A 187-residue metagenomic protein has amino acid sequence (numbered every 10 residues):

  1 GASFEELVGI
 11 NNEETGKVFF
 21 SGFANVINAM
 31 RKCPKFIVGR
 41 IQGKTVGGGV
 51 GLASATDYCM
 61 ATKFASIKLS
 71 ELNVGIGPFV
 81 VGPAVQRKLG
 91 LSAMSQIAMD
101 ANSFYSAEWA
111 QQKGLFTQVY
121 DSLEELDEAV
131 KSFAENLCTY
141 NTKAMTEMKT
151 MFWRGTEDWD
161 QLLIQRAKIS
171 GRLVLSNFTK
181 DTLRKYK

Functional and structural regions predicted by a protein language model:
G1-A2, N11, E71, A98 (+2 more regions): Short, flexible helix/strand-to-coil boundary loops that buttress conserved ligand/catalytic motifs in alpha/beta
G1-V26, T45: Glycine- (often His-adjacent) and acidic-residue-rich active-site loop that binds/positions the CoA thioester
F4, F23, G82, L91-S95 (+3 more regions): A general structural signal for well-ordered alpha-helical segments in protein cores
A29-N141: Crotonase-fold acyl-CoA enzyme core
A101-E108, L123-E124, E128-K187: C-terminal alpha-helix plus adjacent terminal tail
